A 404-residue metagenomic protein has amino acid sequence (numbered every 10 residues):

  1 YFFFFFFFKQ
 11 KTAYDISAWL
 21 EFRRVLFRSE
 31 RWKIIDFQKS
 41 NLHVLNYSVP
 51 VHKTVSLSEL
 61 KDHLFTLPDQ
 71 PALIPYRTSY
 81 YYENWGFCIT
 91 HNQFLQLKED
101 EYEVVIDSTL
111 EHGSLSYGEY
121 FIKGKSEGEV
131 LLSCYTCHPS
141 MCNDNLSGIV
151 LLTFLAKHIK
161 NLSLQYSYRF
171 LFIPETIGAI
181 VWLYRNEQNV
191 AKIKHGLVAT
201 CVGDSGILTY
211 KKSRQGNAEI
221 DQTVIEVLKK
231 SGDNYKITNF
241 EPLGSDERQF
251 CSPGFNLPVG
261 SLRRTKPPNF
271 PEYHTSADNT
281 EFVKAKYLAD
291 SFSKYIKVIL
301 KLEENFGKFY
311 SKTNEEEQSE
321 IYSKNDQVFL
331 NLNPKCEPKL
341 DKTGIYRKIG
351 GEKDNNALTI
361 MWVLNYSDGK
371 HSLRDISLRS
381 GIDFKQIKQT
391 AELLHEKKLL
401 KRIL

Functional and structural regions predicted by a protein language model:
Y1, F7-Q10, A18-L404: N-terminal hydrophobic/helix-forming segments and targeting peptides
